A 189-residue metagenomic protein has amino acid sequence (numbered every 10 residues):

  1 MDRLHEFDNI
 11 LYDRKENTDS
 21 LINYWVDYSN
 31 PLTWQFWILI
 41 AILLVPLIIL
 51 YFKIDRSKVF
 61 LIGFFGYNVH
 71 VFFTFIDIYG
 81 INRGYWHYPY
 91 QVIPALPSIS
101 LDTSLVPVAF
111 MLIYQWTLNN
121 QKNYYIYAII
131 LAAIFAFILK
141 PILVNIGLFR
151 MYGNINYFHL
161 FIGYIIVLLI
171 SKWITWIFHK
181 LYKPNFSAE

Functional and structural regions predicted by a protein language model:
M1-E189: Aromatic-rich, lipid-facing transmembrane alpha helices and their immediate juxtamembrane interface loops in integral
